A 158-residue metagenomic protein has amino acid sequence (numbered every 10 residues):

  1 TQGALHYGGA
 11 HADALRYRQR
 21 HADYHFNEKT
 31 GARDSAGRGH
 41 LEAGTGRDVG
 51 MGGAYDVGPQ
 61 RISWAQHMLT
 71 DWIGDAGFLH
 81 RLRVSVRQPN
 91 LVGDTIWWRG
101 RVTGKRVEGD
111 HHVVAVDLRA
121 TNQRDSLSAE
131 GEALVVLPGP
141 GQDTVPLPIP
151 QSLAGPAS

Functional and structural regions predicted by a protein language model:
T1-F78, P140-S158: Hot-dog-fold acyl-thioester-processing enzymes
T1-L5, N90-S158: HotDog/MaoC-like acyl-thioester-processing domains
H40, D48, R83-V84, N90 (+1 more regions): Generic hydrophobic-segment detector
G53, Q60-K105, T121-Q123: Catalytic-pocket segment enriched in acidic/His residues
